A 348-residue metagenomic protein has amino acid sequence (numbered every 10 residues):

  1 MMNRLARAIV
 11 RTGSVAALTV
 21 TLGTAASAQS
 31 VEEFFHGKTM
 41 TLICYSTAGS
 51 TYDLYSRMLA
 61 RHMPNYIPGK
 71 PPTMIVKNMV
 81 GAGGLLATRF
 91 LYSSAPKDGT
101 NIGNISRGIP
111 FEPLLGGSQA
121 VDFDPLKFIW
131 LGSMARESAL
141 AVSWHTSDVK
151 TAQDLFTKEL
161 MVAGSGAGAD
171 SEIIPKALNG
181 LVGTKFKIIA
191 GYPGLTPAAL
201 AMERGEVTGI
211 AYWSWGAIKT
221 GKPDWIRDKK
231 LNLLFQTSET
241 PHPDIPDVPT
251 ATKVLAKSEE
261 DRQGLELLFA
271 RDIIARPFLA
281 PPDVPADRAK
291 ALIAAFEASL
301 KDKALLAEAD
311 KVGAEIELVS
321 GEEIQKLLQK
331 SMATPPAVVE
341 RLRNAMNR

Functional and structural regions predicted by a protein language model:
M2-A16, V20: Bacterial N-terminal signal peptides that target proteins for export
T24-A28: Sec/Tat signal peptide C-region and signal peptidase I cleavage site
H36-K38, R227-K229, K253-K257, D283-R348: An extracytoplasmic/periplasmic, membrane-proximal ligand-sensing/linker region
M40, N65-P71, F90-N101, I109-P197 (+3 more regions): Hinge/capping helix and adjacent helix->loop/strand transition within the periplasmic-binding protein
T41-S56, V80-G83, A163-D170: Extracytoplasmic "Venus flytrap"
Y55, L59, A82-L85, G99-E112 (+2 more regions): Ligand-binding clamshell of periplasmic/extracellular solute-binding protein-like
R107-Q119, E172-L181, G209-L255: A ligand-binding cleft/hinge motif common to bilobed small-molecule-binding domains
